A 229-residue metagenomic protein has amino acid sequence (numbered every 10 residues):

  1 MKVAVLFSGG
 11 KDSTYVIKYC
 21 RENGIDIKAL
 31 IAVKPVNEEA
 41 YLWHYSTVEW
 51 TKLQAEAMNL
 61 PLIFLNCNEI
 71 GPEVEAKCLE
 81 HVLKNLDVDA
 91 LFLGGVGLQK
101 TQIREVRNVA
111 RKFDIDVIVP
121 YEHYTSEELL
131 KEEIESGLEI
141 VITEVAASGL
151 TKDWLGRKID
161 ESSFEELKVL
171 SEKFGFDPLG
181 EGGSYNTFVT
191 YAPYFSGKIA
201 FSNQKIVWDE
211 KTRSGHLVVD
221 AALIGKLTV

Functional and structural regions predicted by a protein language model:
M1-V229: Nucleotide-activated chemistry modules centered on ATP-dependent adenylation/adenylyltransferase
